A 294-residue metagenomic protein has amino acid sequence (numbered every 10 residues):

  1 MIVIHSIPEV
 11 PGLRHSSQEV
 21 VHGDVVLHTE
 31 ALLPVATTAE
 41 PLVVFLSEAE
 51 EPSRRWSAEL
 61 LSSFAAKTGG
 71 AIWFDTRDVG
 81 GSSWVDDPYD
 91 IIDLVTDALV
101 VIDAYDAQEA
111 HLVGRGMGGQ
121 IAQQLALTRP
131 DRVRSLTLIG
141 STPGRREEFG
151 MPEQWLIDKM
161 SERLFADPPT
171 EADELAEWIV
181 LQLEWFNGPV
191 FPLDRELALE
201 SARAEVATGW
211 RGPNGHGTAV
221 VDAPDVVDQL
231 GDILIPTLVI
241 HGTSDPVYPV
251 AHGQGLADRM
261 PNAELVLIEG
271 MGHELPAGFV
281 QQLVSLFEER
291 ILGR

Functional and structural regions predicted by a protein language model:
V25-W84: Conserved HGGG/HGGXW glycine-rich cap/lid loop of the alpha/beta-hydrolase fold
W73, D78-V113: Active-site loop/oxyanion-hole signature of alpha/beta-hydrolase fold enzymes
G119-P130, L136: Short glycine-enriched nucleophile-adjacent loop and the immediately C-terminal alpha-helix near the catalytic center
S135-P169: Flexible "cap/lid" loop of the alpha/beta hydrolase fold
L156-D228, I235, G255: Alpha/beta-hydrolase
I233, V239-H241: Short beta-strand/loop motif that positions the catalytic acidic residue of the alpha/beta-hydrolase fold
P246-H252: Conserved alpha/beta-hydrolase "acid-adjacent" motif
A263-R294: Catalytic active-site module of serine/aspartate enzymes centered on a nucleophile-bearing elbow/loop
